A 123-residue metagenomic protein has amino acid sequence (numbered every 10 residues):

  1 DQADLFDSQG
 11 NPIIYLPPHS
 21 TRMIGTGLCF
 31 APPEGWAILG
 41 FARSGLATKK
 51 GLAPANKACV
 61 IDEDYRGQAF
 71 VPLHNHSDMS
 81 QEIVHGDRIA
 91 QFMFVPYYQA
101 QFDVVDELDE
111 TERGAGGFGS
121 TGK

Functional and structural regions predicted by a protein language model:
D1-K123: DUTPase catalytic domain/fold
